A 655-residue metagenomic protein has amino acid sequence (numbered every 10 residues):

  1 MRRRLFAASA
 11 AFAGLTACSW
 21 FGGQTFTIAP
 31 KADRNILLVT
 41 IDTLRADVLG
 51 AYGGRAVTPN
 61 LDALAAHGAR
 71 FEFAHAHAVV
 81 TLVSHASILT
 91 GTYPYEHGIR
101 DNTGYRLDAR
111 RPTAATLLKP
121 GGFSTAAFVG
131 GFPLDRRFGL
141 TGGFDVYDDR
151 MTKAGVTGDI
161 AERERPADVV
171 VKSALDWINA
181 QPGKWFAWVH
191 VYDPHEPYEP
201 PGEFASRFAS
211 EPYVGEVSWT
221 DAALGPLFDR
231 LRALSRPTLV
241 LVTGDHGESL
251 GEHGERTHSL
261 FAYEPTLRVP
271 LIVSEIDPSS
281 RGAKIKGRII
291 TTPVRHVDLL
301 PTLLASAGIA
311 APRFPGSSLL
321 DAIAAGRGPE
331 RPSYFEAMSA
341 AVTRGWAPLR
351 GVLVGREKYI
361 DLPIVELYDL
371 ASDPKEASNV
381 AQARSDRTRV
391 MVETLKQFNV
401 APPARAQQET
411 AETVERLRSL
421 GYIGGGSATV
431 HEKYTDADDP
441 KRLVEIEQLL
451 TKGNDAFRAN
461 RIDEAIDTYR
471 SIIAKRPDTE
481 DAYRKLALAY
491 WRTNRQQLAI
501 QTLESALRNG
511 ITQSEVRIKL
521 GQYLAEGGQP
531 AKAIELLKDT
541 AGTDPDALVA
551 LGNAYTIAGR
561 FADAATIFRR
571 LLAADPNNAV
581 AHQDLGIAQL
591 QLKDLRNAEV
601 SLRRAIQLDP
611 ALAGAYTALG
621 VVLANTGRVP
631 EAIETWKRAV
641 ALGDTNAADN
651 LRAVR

Functional and structural regions predicted by a protein language model:
R2-A7: N-terminal export leaders
F12-E515, K519-Q522, E526-Q529, D546 (+7 more regions): Catalytic domains that recognize anionic headgroups
K475, N509-G510, T540-T543, A574 (+2 more regions): Structural marker of alpha-solenoid helical repeat scaffolds
T479, Q513, D544, N578 (+2 more regions): Residue-level recognition of tetratricopeptide repeat
A624-R655: Terminal, low-structured helical/coil segments at or just beyond the last alpha-helical repeat
